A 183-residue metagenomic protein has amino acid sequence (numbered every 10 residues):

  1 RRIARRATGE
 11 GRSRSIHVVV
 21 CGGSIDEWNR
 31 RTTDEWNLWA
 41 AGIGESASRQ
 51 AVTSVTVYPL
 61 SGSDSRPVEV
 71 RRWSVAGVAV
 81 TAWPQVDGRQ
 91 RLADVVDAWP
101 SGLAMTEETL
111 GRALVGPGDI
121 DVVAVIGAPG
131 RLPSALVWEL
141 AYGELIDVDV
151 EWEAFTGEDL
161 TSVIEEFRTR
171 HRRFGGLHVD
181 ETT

Functional and structural regions predicted by a protein language model:
R1-T183: Flexible, compositionally biased loop and terminal segments
